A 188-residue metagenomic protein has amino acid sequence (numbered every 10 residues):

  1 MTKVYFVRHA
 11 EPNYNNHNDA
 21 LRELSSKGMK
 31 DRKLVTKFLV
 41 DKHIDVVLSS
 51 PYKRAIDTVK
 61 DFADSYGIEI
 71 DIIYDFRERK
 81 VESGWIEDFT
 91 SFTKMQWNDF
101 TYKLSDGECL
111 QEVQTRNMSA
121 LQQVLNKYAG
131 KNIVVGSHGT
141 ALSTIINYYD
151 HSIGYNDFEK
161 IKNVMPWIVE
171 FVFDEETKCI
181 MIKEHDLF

Functional and structural regions predicted by a protein language model:
T2-D71, Q111, M165: Active-site-proximal alpha-helix that buttresses catalytic centers in soluble enzyme cores
V4, K131-T140: Generic beta-sheet signal
P12, A141-L142: Short active-site segment of divalent metal-dependent hydrolases/proteases that encodes the spacing between
E23, D64-M118: Phosphate-handling substructures
V40-H43, V124-K131: Glycine-rich phosphate-binding loop signature in dinucleotide/nucleotide-binding domains
S49-S50, T115, G136-S137: Short beta-strand scaffold positions
H151-M181: Domain-level recognition of soluble alpha/beta enzyme cores, biased toward histidine phosphatases/phosphomutases
M181-F188: Short, solvent-exposed aromatic-acidic interface loops
